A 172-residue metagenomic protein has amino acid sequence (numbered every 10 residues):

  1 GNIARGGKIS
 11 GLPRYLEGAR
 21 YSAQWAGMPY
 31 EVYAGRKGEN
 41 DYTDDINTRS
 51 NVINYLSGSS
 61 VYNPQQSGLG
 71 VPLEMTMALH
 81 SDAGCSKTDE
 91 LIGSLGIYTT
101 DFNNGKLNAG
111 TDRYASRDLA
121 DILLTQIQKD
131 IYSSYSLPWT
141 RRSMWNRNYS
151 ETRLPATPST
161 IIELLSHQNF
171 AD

Functional and structural regions predicted by a protein language model:
G1-I92: Catalytic-core regions of hydrolytic enzymes
I3-S10, G35-T43, F102-R113, N148 (+1 more regions): Second-shell loop/turn segments in exported
E17-P29, T125-K129, R153-P158, L164: Glycine-rich, acidic and aromatic/proline-enriched surface loops and short helix-turn segments that act as binding
G27-P29, N54-V61, T99-N104, Q128-S133: Short regulatory "switch" loops immediately downstream of catalytic or recognition motifs within protein catalytic
S60, M75-K106, S134-D172: Active-site-adjacent mobile loop/cap segments within catalytic or ligand-binding domains
D112-W145: Active-site-adjacent substrate-binding region of metalloamidase/peptidase-like peptide-processing proteins
